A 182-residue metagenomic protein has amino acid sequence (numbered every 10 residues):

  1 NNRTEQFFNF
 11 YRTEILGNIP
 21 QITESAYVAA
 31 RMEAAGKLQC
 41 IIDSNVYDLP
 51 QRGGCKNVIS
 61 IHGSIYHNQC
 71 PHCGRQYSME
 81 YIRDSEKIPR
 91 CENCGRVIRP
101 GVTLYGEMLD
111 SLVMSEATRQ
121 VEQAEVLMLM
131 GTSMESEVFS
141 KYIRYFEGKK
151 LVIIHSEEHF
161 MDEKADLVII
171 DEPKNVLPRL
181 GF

Functional and structural regions predicted by a protein language model:
N1-F182: Conserved catalytic core of sirtuin-type NAD+-dependent deacylases
